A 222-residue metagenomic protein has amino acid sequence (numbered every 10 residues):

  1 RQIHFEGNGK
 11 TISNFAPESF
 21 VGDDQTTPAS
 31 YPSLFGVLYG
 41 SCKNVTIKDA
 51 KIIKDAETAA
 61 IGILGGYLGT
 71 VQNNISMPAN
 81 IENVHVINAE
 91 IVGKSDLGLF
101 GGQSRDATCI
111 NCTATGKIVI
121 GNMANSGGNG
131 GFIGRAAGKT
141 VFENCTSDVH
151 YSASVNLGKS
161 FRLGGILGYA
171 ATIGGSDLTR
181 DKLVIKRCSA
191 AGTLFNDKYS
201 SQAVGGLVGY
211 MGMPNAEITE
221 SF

Functional and structural regions predicted by a protein language model:
R1-F222: Predominantly extracellular beta-rich ligand-binding scaffolds that present long acidic/polar faces for carbohydrate
